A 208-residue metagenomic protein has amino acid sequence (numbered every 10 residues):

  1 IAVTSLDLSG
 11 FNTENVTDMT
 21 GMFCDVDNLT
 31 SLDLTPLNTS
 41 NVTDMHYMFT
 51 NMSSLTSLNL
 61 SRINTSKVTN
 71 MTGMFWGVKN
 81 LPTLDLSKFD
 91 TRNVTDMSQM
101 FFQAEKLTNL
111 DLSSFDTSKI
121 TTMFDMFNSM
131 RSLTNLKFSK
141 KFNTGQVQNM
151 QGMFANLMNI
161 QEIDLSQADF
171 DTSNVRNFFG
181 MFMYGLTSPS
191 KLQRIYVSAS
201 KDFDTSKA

Functional and structural regions predicted by a protein language model:
I1-A208: Negatively charged
